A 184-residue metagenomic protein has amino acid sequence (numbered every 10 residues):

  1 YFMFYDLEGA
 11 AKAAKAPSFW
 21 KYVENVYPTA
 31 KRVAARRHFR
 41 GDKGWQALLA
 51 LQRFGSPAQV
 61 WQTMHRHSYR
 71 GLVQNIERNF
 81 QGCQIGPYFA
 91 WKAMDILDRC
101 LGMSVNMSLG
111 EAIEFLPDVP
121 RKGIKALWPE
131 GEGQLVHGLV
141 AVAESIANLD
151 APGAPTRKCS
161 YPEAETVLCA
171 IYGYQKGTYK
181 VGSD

Functional and structural regions predicted by a protein language model:
Y1-Q46, R99: Structure-specific DNA junction-binding interface
D6, H38-G41, Q52, C83 (+3 more regions): Generic detector of intrinsically disordered, low-complexity, polar/charged segments
A14-P17, Y22, A34, R40 (+6 more regions): Alpha-helical structural elements
P28-C83: Helix-hairpin-helix/helix-loop-helix acidic hairpins
F54-Q74, W91-D184: C-terminal accessory module of base-excision DNA glycosylases/AP lyases that mediates lesion recognition and DNA
